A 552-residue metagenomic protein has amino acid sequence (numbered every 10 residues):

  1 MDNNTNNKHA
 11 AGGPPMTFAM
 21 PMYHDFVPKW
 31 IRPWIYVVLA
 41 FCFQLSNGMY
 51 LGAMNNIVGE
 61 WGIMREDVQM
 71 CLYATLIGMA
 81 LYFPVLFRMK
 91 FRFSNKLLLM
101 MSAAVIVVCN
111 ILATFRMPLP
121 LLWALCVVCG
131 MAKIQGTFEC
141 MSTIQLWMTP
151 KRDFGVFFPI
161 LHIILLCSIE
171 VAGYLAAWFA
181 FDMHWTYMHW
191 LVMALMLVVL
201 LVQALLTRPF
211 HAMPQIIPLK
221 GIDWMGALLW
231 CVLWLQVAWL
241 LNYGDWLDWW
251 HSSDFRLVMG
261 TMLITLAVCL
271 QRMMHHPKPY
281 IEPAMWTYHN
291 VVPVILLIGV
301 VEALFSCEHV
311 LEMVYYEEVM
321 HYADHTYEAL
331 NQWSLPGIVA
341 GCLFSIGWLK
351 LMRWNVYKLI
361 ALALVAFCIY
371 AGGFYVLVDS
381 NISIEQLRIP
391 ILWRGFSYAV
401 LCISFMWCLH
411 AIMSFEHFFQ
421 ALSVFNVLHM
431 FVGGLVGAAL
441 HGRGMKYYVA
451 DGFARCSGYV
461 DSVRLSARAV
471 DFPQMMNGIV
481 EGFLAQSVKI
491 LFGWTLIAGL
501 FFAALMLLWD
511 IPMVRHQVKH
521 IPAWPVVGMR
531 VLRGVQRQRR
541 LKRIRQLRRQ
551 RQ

Functional and structural regions predicted by a protein language model:
M1-S46, G59: Cytosolic juxtamembrane N-terminal segment immediately preceding the first transmembrane helix of multi-pass
N3-M22, V470-Q552: Transmembrane-helix exit segments and adjacent C-terminal regions of multi-pass membrane proteins
W30-S46, L51-G52, C109, Y280-A450 (+1 more regions): 12-transmembrane solute porter fold
I57-G62, M89-F91, L122, L175-H184 (+4 more regions): Interfacial helix-cap and linker-helix signal at transmembrane-aqueous boundaries of multi-pass secondary transporters
M70-R88, I134-M141, Q332-S345: Central cavity-lining transmembrane alpha-helices of secondary-active solute carriers, predominantly the Major
L81-N95, A180, G341-K358: Helix-to-loop junctions at the C-terminal end of transmembrane segments in multipass secondary transporters
F83-F87, F91-W224: Helix-loop-helix hairpins in multi-pass membrane proteins, especially solute transporters
F181-L296: Hydrophobic transmembrane-helix bundles of small-molecule transporters
